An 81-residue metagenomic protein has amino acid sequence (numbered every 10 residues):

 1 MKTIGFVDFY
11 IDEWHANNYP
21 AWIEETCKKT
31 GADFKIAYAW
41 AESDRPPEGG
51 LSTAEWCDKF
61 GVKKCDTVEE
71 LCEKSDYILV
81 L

Functional and structural regions predicted by a protein language model:
M1-L81: N-terminal glycine-/serine-/threonine-rich beta1-alpha1-beta2 phosphate-ribose binding loop of Rossmann-like
